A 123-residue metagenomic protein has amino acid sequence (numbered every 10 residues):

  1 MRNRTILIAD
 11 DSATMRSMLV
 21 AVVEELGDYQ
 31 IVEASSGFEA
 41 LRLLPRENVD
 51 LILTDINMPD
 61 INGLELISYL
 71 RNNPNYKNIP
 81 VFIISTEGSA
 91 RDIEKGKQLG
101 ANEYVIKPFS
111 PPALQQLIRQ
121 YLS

Functional and structural regions predicted by a protein language model:
A13-V32: Two-component/phosphorelay signaling modules centered on CheY-like receiver
E33-L51: Acidic, metal-coordinating helix/loop segments flanking the phosphotransfer/catalytic sites of two-component signaling
D55, S85: Active-site residues of response regulator receiver
M58: Receiver (REC) domain active-site loop signature in two-component systems and cognate sites in sensor histidine kinases
Y69, K107: A Lys-centered signature of the CheY-like receiver
F109-I118: C-terminal output helix
